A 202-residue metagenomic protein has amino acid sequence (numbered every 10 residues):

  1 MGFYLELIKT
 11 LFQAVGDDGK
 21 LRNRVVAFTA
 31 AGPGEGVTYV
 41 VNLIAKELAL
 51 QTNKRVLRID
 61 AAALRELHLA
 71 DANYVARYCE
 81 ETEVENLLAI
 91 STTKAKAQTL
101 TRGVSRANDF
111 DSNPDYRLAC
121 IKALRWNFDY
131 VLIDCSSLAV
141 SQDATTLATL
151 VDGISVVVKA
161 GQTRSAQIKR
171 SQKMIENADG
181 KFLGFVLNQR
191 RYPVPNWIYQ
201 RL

Functional and structural regions predicted by a protein language model:
M1-G2, Q13, D18-V25, T29-E35 (+3 more regions): P-loop/Walker-type NTP enzyme "switch/lid" segment
F3-I8: Phosphate/oxyanion-binding active-site loops and adjacent basic polyanion-contact surfaces
G36, R65-L69, R164, Y192-P195: Short, charged/polar "capping" segments at the starts of alpha-helices and the immediately preceding loops
V40: Hydrophobic positions on the alpha1 helix immediately C-terminal to the Walker A/P-loop
L43, E47: Active-site signature of alpha/beta-hydrolase-fold catalytic machinery across serine- and Asp/Cys-nucleophile hydrolases
A49-L50, A148: Gly/Ala-rich phosphate-binding loop of Rossmann-like dinucleotide-binding domains, activating on the conserved
L50-V56, A178-L183: Structural alpha-beta junctions
S112-L202: Conserved catalytic-core segment of NTP-binding enzymes
